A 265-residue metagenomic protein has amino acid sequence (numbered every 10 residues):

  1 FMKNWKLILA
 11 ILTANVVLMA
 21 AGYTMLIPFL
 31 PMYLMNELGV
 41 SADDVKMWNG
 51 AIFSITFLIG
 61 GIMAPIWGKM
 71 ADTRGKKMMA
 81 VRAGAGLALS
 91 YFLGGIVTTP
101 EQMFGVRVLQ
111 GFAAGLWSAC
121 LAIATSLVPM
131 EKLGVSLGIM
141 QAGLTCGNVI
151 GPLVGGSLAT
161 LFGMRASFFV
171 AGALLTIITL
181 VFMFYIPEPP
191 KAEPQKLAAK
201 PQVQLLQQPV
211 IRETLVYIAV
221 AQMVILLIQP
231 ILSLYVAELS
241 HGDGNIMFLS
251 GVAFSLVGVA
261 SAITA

Functional and structural regions predicted by a protein language model:
M2-W5, P187-V216: Juxtamembrane intracellular "pre-TM" segments in multi-pass secondary transporters
N4-M32, N36, V210-L227: Pair of pore-lining "gating" transmembrane helices in MFS-fold secondary transporters
F29-K46, I231-F248: Short amphipathic helix-loop junctions that connect adjacent transmembrane helices in Major Facilitator Superfamily/SLC
A51-W67, S255-T264: Central cavity-lining transmembrane alpha-helices of secondary-active solute carriers, predominantly the Major
I62-T98: Conserved MFS/SLC helix-loop-helix module at the cytosolic interface between two early adjacent transmembrane helices
S90, E101-L109: Paired small-residue
V106-L144: Cytoplasmic helix-loop-helix junction between adjacent transmembrane helices in 12-TM secondary transporters
A173-A192: C-terminal membrane-cytosol helix-exit motif in multi-pass small-molecule transporters
